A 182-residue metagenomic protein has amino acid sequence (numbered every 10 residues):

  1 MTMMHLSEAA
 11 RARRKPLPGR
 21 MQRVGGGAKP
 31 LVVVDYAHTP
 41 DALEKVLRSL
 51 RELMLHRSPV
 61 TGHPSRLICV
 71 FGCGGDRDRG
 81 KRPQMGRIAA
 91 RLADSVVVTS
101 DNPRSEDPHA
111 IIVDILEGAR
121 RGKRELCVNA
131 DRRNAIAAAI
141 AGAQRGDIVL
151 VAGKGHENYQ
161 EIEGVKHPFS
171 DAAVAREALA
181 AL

Functional and structural regions predicted by a protein language model:
M1-L182: ATP-dependent carboxylate-amine ligase
